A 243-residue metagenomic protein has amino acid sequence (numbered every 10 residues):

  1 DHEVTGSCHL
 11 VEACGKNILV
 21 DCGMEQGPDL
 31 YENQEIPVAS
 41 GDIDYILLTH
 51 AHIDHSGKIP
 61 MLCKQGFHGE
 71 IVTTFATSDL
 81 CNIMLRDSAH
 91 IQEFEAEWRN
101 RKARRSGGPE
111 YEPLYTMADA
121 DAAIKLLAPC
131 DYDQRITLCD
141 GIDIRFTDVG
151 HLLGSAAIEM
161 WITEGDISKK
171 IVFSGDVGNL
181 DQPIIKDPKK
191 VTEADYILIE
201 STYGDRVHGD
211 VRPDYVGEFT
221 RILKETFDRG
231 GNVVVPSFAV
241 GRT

Functional and structural regions predicted by a protein language model:
H2-E3, A13-G69, T73-L127, V177-K186 (+1 more regions): Pre-active-site segment of Zn-dependent metallo-hydrolases
V4, A13, C130-K189: Catalytic core of the metallo-beta-lactamase
C8, E12-K16, A39, K169 (+1 more regions): Catalytic cores of nucleotide-enabled group-transfer and carboxylate-activating enzymes in metabolic and assembly-line
I18-L19, L47, R145, E159 (+2 more regions): Conserved beta-strand elements of the Class I
C22-G23, F75-A76, Y132, V149 (+2 more regions): Fold-independent oxyanion-binding glycine-rich loops and adjacent beta-strand/coil segments at enzyme active sites
H52-D54, L152-L153, F238-T243: Gly/Ser/Thr-rich loops at beta-strand to alpha-helix junctions that form or flank small-molecule/cofactor-binding
A157, K170, G178-T243: Cap/insert and terminal regions of metallo-dependent hydrolase folds
